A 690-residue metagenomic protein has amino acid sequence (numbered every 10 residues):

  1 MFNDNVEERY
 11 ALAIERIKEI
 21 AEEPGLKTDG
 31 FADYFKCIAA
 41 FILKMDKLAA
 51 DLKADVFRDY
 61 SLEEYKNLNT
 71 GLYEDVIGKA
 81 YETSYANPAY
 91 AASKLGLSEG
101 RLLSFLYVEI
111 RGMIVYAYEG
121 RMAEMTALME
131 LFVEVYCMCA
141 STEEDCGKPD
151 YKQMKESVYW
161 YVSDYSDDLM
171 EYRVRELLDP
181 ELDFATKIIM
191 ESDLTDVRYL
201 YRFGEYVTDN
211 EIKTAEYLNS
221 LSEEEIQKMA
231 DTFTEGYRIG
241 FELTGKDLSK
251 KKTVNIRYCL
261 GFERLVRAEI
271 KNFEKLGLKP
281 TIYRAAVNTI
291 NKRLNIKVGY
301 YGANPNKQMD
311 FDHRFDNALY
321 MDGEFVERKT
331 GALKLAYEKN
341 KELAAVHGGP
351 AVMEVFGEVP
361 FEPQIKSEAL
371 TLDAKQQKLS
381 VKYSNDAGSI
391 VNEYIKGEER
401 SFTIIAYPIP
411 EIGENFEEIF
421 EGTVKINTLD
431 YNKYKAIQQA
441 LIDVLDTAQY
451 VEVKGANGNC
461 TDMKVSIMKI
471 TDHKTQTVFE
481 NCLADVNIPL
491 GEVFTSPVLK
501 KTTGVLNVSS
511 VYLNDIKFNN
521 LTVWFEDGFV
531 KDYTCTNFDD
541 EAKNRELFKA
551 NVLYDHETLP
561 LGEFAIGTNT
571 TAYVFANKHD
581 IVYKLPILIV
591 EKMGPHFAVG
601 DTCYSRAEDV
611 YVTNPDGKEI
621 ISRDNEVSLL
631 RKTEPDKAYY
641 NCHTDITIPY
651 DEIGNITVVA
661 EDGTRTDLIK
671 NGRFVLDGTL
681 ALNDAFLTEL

Functional and structural regions predicted by a protein language model:
M1-K500, K670-L690: Active-site bordering "gate/hinge" segments that shape substrate access to catalytic or cofactor-binding pockets
R257, Y283, I405, A456 (+6 more regions): Generic beta-strand/beta-sheet core signal
G261, E358-P360, I409, G458-C460 (+8 more regions): Short, glycine-/Ser/Thr-/acidic-enriched flexible segments
S389, I437-Q439, L490-V493, L506-V511 (+3 more regions): Glycine-rich, charged/polar anion/phosphate-binding loops that engage phosphate groups from diverse ligands
V498-H556: Long, well-ordered mid-to-C-terminal structural blocks that present hydrophobic/aromatic surfaces
K501-T503, F518-N520, D527-V530, L559-E563 (+3 more regions): Active-site lining segments that contact anionic ligands and/or coordinate catalytic metals
Y533-Y604, E608: Dual-mode signal for accessory low-complexity, basic/Gly-rich regions
D616-L690: Extended hydrophobic packing segments that form well-structured cores
